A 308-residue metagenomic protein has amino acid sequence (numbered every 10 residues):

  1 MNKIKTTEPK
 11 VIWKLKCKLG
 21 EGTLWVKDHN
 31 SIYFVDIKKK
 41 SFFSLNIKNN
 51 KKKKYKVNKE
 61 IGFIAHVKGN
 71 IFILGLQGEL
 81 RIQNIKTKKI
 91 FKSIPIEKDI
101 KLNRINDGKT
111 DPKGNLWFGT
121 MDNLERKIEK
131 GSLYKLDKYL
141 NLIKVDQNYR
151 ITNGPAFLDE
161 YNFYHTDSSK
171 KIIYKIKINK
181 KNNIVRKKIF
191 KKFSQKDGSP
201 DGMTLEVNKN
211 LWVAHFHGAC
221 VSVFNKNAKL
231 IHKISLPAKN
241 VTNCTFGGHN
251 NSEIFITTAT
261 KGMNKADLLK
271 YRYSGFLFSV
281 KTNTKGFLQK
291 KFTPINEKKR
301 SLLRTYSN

Functional and structural regions predicted by a protein language model:
E8-K14, N50-K56, F91-K98, L140-Q147 (+2 more regions): A short beta-strand motif characteristic of beta-propeller blades
L15-H29, N58-F72, D99-N115, V145-F163 (+3 more regions): Beta-rich, blade/repeat-based domains predominating in secreted/periplasmic proteins but also intracellular
V26-K27, I32-K38, I73-G78, L116-K127 (+3 more regions): Conserved beta-strand positions in repeat-built beta-propeller and related beta-rich domains
S41-F43, E79-R81, G131-Y134, I172-Y174 (+2 more regions): A short loop-to-beta-strand structural motif that recurs across blades of beta-propeller domains
N46-N50, N84-K88, L136-L140, K177-N182 (+2 more regions): Short loop/turn segments that connect beta-strands within beta-propeller blades
K88-V145: Hydrophobic alpha-helical segments and helix pairs
K171, K192-K229: Loop/turn-rich, solvent-exposed surfaces of beta-rich toroidal or solenoidal domains
T245-N308: Blade-level signature of beta-propeller repeat domains, shared across WD40, Kelch, NHL, RCC1 and BNR/Asp-box propellers
